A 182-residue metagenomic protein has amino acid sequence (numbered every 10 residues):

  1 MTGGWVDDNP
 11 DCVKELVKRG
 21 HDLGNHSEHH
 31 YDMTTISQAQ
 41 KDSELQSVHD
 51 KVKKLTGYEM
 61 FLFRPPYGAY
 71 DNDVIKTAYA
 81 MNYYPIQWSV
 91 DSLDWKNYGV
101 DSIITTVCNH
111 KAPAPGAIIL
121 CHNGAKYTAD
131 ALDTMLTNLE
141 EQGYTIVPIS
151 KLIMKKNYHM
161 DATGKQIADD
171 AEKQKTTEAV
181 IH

Functional and structural regions predicted by a protein language model:
M1, D22-S27, F61-P65, Y84-S89 (+2 more regions): Structural recognition of the beta-strand scaffold that forms the well-ordered cores of secreted hydrolase catalytic
M1-I36, Q40-M60, T134, M154: Active-site beta->alpha N-cap acidic-glycine motif
M1-N9, Y31-A39, R64-Y70, L93-Y98 (+1 more regions): Acidic-and-aromatic substrate-binding clefts and catalytic sites of carbohydrate-active enzymes
V6-D8, Y127-H182: C-terminal domain-boundary segment and adjacent tail
V13-L16, A39-K41, D101-I104, D161-K165: Short low-complexity, flexible loop/linker segments enriched in glycine and/or proline with clustered acidic
V13-L16, A78, L139: Generic structural signal for hydrophobic
D22, Q38-D71, K76-Y79, T105-L120: CE4/NodB-like, metal-dependent polysaccharide N-deacetylase domain that modifies extracellular/periplasmic N-acetylated
A69, I75-A112, Y144-K156: His/Asp/Glu-enriched short active-site or ligand-binding loop at hydrolase and phosphoryl-transfer sites
